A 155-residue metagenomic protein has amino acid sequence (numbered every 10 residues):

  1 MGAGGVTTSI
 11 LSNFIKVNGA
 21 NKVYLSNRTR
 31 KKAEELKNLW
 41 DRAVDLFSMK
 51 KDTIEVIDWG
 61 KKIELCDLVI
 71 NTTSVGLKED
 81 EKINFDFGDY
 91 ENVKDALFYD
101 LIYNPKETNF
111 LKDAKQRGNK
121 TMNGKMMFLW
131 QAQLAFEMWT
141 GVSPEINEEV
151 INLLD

Functional and structural regions predicted by a protein language model:
M1, Y24-N27, I70-T73: Short, conserved beta-strand edge motifs with alternating hydrophobic and charged residues
M1-I15: Glycine-rich adenosine-cofactor-binding loop
L11, E35-N38, D80-I83: Short, well-ordered secondary-structure micro-motifs
I15-K22, Q116-K120: Conserved S-adenosyl-L-methionine
V17-A43, F47: NAD(P)-binding Rossmann-fold cofactor-contacting core
M49-T121: Rossmann-like adenosine-cofactor binding region
D95-L97, L101-D155: Adenosine-phosphate binding glycine-rich loop
